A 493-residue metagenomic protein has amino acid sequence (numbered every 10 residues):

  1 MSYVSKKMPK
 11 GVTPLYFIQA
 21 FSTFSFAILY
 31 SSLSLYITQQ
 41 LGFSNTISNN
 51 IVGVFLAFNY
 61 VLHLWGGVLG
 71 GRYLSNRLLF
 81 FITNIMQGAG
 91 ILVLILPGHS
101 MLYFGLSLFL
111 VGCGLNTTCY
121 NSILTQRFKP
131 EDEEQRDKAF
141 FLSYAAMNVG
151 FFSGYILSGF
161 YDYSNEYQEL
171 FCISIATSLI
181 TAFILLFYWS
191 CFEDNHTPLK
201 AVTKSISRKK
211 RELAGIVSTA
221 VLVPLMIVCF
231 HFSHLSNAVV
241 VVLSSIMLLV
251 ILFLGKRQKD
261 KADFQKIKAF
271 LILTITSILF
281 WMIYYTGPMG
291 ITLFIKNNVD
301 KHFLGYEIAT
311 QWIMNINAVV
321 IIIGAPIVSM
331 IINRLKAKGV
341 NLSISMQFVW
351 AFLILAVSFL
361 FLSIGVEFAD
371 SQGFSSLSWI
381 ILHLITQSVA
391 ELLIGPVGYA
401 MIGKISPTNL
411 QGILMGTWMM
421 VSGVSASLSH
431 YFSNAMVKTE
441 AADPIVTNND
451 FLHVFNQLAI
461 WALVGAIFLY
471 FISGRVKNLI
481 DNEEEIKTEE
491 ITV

Functional and structural regions predicted by a protein language model:
M1-K10, E131, D162-T292, N297-H302 (+2 more regions): Intracellular loop-helix junctions on the cytosolic face of multi-pass helical membrane proteins
L29-I47, G287-W312: Short amphipathic helix-loop junctions that connect adjacent transmembrane helices in Major Facilitator Superfamily/SLC
V52-G70, N315-V328: Central cavity-lining transmembrane alpha-helices of secondary-active solute carriers, predominantly the Major
H63-G98: Conserved MFS/SLC helix-loop-helix module at the cytosolic interface between two early adjacent transmembrane helices
R72-N84, R334-L353: Cytoplasmic membrane-interface "Motif A"-like loop-to-helix N-cap segments of 12-TM Major Facilitator Superfamily
I85-Y103, W350-Q372: C-terminal ends and interior cores of transmembrane alpha-helices in multi-pass membrane transporters/permeases
L115-P130, L392-S406: Intracellular juxtamembrane helix-capping segments at the cytosolic ends of symmetry-related transmembrane helices
Q135-I156, D162, T177-T181, S218 (+2 more regions): Glycine-rich segments within core transmembrane alpha-helices of 12-TM secondary carriers
